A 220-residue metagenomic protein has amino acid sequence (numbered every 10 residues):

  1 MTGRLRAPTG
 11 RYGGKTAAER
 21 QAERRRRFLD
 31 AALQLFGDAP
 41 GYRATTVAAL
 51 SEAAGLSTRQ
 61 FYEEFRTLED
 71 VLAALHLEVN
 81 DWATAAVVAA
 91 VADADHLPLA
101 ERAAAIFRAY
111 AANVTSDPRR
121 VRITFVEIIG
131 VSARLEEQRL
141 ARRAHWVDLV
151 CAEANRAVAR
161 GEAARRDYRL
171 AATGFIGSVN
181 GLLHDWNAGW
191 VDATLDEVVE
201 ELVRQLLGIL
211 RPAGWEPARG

Functional and structural regions predicted by a protein language model:
M1-R11, A112, S116, D148 (+3 more regions): C-terminal peripheral helix-coil segments that are non-catalytic and often amphipathic
R20, F65, E69-W82, A86 (+3 more regions): Alpha-helical DNA-contacting segments of helix-turn-helix folds
R20-A32, L50, L75-A83, V150: Generic hydrophobic, amphipathic alpha-helix propensity
R27, L35-D70, A74: Helix-turn-helix
A74, V88-S116, F175, V199: Hydrophobic alpha-helical connector segments
A85, A133-A159, R169-T173, G181 (+1 more regions): Amphipathic alpha-helical packing segments from all-alpha helical-bundle domains
A90-A94, T124-I128, W186-W190: Secondary-structure edge/capping motif, primarily at the C-terminal ends of alpha-helices and the immediately following
I123, V179: Short, structured motif recognition centered on aromatic/hydrophobic residues
